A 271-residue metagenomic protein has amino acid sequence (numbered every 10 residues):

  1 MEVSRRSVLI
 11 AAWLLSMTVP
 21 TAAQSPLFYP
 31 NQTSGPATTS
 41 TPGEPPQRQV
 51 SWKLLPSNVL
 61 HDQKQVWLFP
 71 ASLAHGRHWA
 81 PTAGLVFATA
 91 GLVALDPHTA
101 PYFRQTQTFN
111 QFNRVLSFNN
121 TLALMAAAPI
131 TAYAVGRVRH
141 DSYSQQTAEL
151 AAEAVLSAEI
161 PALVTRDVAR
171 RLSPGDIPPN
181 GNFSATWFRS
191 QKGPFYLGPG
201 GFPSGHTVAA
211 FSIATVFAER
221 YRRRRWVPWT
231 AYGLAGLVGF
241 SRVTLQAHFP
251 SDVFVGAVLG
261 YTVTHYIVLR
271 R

Functional and structural regions predicted by a protein language model:
M1-L9, N119-N120: Bacterial N-terminal signal peptides that target proteins for export
L9-T18: Bacterial N-terminal signal peptides
T18-N120, M125-R139, P174-G200, R271: N-terminal targeting leaders of membrane proteins
Q63, F87, T165, H206 (+1 more regions): Divalent metal-coordination and catalytic microenvironments
P81-T82, V135-P161, T165, P228: Interfacial segments of alpha-helical transmembrane regions
T82-V86, A90, A126-P129, A151 (+5 more regions): Alpha-helical transmembrane spans of integral membrane proteins, capturing the lipid-embedded, hydrophobic core of TM
A94, A158-P179: Transmembrane alpha-helix/helix-exit interface in multi-pass inner-membrane proteins
P179-R271: Membrane-embedded catalytic cores of phosphoryl/pyrophosphoryl-handling enzymes
